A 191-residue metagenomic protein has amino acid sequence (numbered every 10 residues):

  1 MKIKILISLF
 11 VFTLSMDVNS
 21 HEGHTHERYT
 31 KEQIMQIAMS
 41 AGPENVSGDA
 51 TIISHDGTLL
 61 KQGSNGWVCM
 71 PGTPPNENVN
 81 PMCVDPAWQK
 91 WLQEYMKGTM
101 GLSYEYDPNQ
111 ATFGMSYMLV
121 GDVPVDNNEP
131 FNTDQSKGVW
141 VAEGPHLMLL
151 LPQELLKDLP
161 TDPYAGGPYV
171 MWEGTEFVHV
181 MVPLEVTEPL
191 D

Functional and structural regions predicted by a protein language model:
K2-S8: Sec-dependent signal peptide recognition, specifically the positively charged N-region followed immediately by
F10-F12: Short, linear, compositionally biased motifs with a strong N-terminal bias
S15-D17: N-terminal signal peptide c-region/cleavage motif recognized by signal peptidases
H21-D191: Primary mode marks residue(s) on the alpha4-beta5-alpha5 output face of response regulator receiver
